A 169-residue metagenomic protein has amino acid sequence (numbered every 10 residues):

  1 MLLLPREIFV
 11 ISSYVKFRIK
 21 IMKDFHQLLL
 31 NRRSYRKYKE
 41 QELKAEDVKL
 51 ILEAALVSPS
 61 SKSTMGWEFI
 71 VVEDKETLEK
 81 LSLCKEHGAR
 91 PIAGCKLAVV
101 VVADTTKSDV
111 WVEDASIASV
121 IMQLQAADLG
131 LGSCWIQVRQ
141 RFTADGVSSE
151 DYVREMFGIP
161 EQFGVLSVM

Functional and structural regions predicted by a protein language model:
M1-I21: N-terminal amphipathic/basic-hydrophobic helices that include classical n-h-c signal peptides and signal-anchor
K16-M169: Acidic, surface-exposed loops and disordered segments
